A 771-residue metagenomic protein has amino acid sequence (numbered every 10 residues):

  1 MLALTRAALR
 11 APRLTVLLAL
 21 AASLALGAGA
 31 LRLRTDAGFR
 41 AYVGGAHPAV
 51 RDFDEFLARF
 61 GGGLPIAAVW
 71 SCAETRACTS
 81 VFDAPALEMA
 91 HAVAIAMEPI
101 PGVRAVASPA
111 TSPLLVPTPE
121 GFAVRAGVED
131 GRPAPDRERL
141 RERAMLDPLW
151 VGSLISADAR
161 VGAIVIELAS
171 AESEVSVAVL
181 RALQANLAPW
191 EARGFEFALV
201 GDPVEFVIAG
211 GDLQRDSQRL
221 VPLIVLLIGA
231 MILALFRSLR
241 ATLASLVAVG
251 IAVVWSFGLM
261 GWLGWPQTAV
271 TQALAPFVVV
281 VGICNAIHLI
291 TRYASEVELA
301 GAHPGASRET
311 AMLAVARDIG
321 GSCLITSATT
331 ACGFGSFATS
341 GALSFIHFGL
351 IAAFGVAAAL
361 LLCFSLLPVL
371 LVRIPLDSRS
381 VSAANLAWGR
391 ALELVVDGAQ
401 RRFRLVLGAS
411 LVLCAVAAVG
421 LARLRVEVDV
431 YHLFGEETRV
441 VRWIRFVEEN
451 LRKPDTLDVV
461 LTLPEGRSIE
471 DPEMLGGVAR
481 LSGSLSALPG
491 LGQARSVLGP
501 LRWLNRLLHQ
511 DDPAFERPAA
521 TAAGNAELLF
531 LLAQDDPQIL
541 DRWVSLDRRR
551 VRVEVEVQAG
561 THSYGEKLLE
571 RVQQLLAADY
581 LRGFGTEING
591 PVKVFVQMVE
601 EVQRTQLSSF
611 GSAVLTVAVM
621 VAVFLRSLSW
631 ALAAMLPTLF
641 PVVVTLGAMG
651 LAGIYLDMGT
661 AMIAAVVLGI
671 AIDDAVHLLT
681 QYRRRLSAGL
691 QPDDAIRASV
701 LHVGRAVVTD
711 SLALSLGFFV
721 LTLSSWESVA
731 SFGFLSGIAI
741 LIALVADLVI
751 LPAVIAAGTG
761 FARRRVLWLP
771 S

Functional and structural regions predicted by a protein language model:
M1-A37, V369, S382-V430, R442 (+1 more regions): Signature of alpha-helical transmembrane segments and their immediate interfacial
T15, A30-A77, L87-E88, P133-L154 (+6 more regions): Solvent-exposed, non-transmembrane loop/terminal regulatory segments of multi-pass membrane proteins
G131-L239, G250, G476-A479, E527-V614: Extracytoplasmic
R215-W265, T339-L343, S608-G653, L723-S724: Interfacial segments of transmembrane alpha-helices in multi-pass membrane proteins
M231, M260, L324-S365, L371 (+4 more regions): Hydrophobic, glycine/alanine-rich multi-pass transmembrane helices and their short helix-loop junctions in large
A241-L289, W630-L679, F719, V749: Hydrophobic transmembrane alpha-helices and their membrane-interface caps in long multi-pass transport proteins
F277-L299, C323-T326, T330, S365 (+4 more regions): Short helical (or helix-break) motifs at transmembrane helix termini and adjacent helical loops in multi-pass membrane
E296-A328, L686-L712: Helix-loop junctions and hydrophobic alpha-helical segments within the transmembrane domains of large membrane
